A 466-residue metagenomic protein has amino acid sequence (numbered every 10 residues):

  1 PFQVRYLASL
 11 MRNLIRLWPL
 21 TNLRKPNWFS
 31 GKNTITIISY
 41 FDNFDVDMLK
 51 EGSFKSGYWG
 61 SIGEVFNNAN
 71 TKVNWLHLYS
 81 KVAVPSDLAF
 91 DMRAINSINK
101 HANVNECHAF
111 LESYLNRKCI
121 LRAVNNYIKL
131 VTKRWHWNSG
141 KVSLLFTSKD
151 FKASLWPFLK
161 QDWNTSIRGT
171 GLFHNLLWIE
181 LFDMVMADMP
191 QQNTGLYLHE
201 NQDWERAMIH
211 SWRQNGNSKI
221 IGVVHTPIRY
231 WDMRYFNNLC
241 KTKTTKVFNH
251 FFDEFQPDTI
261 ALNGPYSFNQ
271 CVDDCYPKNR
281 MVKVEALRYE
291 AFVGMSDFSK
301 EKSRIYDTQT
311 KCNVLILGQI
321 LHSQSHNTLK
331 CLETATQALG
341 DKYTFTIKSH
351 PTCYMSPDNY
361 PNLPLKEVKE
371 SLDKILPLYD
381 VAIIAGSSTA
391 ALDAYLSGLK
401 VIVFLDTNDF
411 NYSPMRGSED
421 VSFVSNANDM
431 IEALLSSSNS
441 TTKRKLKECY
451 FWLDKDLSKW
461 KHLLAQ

Functional and structural regions predicted by a protein language model:
P1-Q466: Catalytic-core helical/loop segments in enzymes performing group transfer/polymerization on anionic/lipid-linked
